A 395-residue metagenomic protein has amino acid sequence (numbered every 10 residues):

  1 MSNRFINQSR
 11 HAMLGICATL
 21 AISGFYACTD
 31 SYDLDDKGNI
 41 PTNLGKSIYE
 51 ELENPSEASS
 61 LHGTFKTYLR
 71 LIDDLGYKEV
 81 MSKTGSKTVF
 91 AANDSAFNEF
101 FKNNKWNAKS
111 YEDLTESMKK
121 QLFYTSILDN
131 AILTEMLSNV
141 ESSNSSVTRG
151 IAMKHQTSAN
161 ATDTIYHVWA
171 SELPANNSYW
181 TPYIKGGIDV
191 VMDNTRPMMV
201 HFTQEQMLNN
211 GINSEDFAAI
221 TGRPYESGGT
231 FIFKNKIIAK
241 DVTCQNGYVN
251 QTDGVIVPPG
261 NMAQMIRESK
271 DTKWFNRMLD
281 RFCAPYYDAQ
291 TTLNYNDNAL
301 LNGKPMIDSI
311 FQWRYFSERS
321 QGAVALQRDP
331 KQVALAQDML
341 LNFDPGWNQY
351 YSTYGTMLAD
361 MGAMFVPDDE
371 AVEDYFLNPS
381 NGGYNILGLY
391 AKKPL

Functional and structural regions predicted by a protein language model:
S2-I16: Bacterial N-terminal signal peptides that target proteins for export
S23-A27: C-terminal motif of bacterial Sec signal peptides marking the signal peptidase cleavage site
C28-L395: Mature, structured domains of secreted/extracytosolic soluble proteins
